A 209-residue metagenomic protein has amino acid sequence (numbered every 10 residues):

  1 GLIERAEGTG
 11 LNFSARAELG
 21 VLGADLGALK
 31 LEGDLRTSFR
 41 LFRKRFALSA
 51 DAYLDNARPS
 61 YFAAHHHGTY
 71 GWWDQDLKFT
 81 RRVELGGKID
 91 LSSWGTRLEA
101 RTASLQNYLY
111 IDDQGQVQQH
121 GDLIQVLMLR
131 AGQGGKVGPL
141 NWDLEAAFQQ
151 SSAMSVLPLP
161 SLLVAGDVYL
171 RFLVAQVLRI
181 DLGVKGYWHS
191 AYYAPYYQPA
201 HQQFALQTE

Functional and structural regions predicted by a protein language model:
G1-E209: Exposed, low-structure sequence patches enriched in small/polar residues
